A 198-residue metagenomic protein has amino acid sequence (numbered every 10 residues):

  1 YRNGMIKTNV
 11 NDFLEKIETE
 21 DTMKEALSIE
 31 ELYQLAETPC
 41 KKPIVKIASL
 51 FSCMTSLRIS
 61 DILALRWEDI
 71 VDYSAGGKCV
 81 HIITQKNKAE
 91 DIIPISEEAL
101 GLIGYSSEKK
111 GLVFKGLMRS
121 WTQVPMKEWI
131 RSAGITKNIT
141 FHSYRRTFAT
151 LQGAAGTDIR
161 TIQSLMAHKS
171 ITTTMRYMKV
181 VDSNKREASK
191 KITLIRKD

Functional and structural regions predicted by a protein language model:
I6-I59, L63: Basic, Lys/Arg- and aromatic-enriched nucleic-acid-binding interface segment
E15-K16, E25-E31, T55, A64-I103: Conserved tyrosine-mediated DNA breakage-rejoining catalytic core shared by Y-recombinases
A26, T84-K88, M166, S170-K191: Catalytic-site neighborhood detector that most strongly recognizes the C-terminal catalytic loop/helix of tyrosine
D69-G76, T136-N138, T157-R176, E187: Short, polar N-cap/turn motifs at the start of nucleic acid-interacting alpha helices
S96-T136: Active-site/catalytic core of tyrosine-dependent DNA strand-transfer enzymes
R119-S120, T136-A155: Short basic/aromatic active-site micro-motif
T193-D198: C-terminal secondary-structure termini that scaffold catalytic or DNA-interacting sites
